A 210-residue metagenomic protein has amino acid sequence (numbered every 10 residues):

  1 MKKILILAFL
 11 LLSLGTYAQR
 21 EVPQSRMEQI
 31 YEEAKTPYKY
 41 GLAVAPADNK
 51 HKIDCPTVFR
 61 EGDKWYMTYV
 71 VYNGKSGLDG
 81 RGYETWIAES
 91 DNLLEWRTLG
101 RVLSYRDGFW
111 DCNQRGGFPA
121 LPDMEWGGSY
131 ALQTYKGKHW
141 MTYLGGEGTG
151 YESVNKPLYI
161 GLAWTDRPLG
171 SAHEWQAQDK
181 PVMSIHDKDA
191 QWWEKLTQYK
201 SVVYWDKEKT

Functional and structural regions predicted by a protein language model:
I4-S13: Sec-dependent N-terminal signal peptides
Q19-G117, L121-T210: Beta-rich carbohydrate-recognition and catalytic domains
